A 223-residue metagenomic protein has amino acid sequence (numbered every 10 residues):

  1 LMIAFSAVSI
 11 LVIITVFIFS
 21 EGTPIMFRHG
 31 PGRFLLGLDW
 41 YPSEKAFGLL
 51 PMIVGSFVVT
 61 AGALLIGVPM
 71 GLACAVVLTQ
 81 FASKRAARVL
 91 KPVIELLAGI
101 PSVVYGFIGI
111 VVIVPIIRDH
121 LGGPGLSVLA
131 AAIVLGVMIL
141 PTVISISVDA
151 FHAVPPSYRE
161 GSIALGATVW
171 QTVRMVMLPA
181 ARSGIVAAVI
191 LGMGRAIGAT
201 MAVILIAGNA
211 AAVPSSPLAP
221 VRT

Functional and structural regions predicted by a protein language model:
L1, I18-A63, S83-K84: Periplasmic/extracellular loop-to-transmembrane helix junction in inner-membrane transport proteins
L1-V16: N-terminal signal-anchor/first transmembrane alpha helix
A46-T60, R118-T142: Loop-to-helix entry region at the N-terminal start of transmembrane alpha-helices in multi-pass membrane transporters
M70, L78, S83-R88, P155 (+1 more regions): Amphipathic cytosolic juxtamembrane alpha-helices at the membrane-cytosol interface of multi-pass membrane transporters
M70-G109, I146: Cytoplasmic-entry segments and transmembrane alpha-helices of multi-pass inner-membrane transporters
E95-L135: Generic hydrophobic transmembrane alpha-helix motif, especially the helices
I146-S147, F151, V169-I206: Transmembrane alpha-helices
A196-T223: Glycine-rich helix-loop "coupling/hinge" segments at transmembrane-helix boundaries in multipass transporters
